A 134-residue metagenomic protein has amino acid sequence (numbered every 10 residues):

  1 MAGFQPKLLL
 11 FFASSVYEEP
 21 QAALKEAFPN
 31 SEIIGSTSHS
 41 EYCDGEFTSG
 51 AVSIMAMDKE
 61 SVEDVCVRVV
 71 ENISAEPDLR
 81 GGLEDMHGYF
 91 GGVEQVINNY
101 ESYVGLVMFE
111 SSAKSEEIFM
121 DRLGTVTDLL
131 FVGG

Functional and structural regions predicted by a protein language model:
M1-G134: Cofactor- and metal-binding active-site motifs of prokaryotic enzymes that mediate redox/radical or nucleophilic
